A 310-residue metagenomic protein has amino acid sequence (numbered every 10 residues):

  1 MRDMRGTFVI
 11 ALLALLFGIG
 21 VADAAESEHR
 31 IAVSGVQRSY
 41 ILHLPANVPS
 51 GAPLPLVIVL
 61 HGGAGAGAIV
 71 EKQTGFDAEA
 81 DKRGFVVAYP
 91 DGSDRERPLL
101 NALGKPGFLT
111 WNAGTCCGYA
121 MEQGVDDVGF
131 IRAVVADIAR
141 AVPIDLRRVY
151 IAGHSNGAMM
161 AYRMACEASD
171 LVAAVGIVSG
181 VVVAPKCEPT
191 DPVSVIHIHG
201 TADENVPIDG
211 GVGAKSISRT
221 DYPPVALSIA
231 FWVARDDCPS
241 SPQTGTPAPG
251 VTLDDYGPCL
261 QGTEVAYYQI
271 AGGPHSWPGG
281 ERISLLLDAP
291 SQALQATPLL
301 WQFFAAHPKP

Functional and structural regions predicted by a protein language model:
V9-G18: Bacterial N-terminal signal peptides
G20-L56, A68-T74, A78-K82, V86 (+10 more regions): A domain-start/cap signature at the N-terminus of enzymes
L54, G62-A66, G273: Active-site glycine-rich loops that stabilize anionic/oxyanionic intermediates across multiple enzyme folds
V59-G62, Y89, Q269: Structural cue for short, hydrophobic secondary-structure segments
G92-D126: Cap/lid segment of the alpha/beta-hydrolase catalytic domain
T115-V142, R163: Alpha/beta-hydrolase active-site loop
H197-H199, D203: Short beta-strand/loop motif that positions the catalytic acidic residue of the alpha/beta-hydrolase fold
D203-V206, H275-W277: Acidic catalytic loop of the alpha/beta-hydrolase fold
